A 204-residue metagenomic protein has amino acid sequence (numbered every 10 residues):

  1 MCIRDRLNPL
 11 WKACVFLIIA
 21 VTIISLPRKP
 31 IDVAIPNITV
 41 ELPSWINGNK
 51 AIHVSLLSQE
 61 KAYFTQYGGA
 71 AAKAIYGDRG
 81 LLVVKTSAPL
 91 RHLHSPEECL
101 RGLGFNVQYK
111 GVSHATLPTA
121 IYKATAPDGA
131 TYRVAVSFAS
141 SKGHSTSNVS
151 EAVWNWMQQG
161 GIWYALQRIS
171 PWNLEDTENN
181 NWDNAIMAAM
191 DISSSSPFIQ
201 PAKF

Functional and structural regions predicted by a protein language model:
M1-I3: Short, small-residue-biased leader/transition segments that mark boundaries at the very start of proteins
D5-R6, L103: Extracellular/secretory pathway and lumenal proteins
R6-K29: Internal/C-terminal transmembrane anchor helices
I19-V21, G111-F204: A short, solvent-exposed beta-edge/loop patch
V21-P43: Hydrophobic alpha-helical transmembrane segments in integral membrane proteins
I35, V40, S95-R101, D176-N179 (+1 more regions): Low-complexity, compositionally biased segments
L42-W45, W163: Generic detector of short, well-ordered, non-transmembrane alpha-helical segments enriched in hydrophobic residues
S44-Q158: Short, solvent-exposed recognition patches
